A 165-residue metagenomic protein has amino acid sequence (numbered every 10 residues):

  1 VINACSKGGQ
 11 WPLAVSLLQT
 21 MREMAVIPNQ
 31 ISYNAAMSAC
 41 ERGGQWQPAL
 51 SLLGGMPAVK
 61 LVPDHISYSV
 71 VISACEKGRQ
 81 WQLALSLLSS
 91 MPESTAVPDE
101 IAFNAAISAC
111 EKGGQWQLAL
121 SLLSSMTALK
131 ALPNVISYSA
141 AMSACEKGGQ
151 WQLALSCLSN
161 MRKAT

Functional and structural regions predicted by a protein language model:
V1-L13, T20, G149-T165: Low-complexity/repetitive intrinsically disordered segments
N3, A14, N29-N34, S38 (+10 more regions): Pentatricopeptide repeat
S6-G9, M21-S32, G44, M56-S67 (+3 more regions): Short coil/turn motifs that N-cap or connect alpha-helices
N34, G43, Y68, G78 (+3 more regions): Alpha-helix N-cap/helix-start and coil->helix boundary motif
